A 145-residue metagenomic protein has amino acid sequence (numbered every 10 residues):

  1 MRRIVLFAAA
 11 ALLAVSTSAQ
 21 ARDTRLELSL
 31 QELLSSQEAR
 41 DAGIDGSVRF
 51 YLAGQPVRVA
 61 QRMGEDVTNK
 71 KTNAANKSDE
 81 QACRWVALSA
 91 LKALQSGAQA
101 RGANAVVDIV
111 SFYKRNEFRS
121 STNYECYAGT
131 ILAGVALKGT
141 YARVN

Functional and structural regions predicted by a protein language model:
R2-A8: Sec-dependent signal peptide recognition, specifically the positively charged N-region followed immediately by
A14-S18: N-terminal signal peptide c-region/cleavage motif recognized by signal peptidases
Q20-T72: N-terminal secretory signal peptides
R58-V59, Q99-A100, G129-L132: Extracellular/periplasmic catalytic domains that process cell-envelope and extracellular macromolecules
G64-E117: Short, well-ordered alpha-helical segments
D108-N145: Surface-exposed short loop/turn segments
